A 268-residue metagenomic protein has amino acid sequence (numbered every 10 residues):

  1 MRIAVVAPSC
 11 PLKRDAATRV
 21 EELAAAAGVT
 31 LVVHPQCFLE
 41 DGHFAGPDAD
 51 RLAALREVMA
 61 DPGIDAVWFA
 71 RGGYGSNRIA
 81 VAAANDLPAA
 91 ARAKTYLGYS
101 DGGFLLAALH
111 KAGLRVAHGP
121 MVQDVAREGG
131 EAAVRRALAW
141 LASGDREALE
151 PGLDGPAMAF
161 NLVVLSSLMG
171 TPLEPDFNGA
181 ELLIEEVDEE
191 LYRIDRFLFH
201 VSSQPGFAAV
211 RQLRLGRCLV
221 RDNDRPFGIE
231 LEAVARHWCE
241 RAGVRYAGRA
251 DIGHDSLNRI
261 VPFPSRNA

Functional and structural regions predicted by a protein language model:
M1-A27, G129-F160: A short, flexible N-terminal coil/short beta segment enriched in small residues
M1-G63: ATP/NTP phosphate-donor binding region
V33-P35, G98, V210-R217: Short internal beta-strands
F44-G155: Active-site histidine-anchored catalytic micro-motif
P47-A53, R196-V201, F227-V234: Charged helix-capping and loop-helix junction motifs
A133-S202: ATP/pyrophosphate-binding catalytic subdomain of soluble kinases
Q212-A268: ATP/nucleoside-binding phosphotransfer catalytic cores, i.e., glycine-rich phosphate-binding loops
